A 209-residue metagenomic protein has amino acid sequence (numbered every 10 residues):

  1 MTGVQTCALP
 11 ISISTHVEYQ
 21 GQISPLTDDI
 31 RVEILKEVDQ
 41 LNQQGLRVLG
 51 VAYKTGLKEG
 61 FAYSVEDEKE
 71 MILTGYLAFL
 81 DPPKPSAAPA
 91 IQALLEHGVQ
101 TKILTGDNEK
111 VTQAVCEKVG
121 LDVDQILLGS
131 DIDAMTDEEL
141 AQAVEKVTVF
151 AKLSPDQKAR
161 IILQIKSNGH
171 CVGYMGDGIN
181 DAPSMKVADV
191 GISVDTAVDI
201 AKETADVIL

Functional and structural regions predicted by a protein language model:
M1-C7: Single conserved hydrophobic/aromatic residue that forms the stacking wall/gate of nucleotide- or nucleobase-binding
V4, V144-E145, K202-T204: Short, solvent-exposed loop/turn segments at the edges of secondary structure
A8-I179, K186-V187: Cytosolic catalytic headpiece
G176-L209: Mg2+-dependent phosphoryl-transfer enzymes with acidic/Ser/Thr/Gly-rich catalytic loops
